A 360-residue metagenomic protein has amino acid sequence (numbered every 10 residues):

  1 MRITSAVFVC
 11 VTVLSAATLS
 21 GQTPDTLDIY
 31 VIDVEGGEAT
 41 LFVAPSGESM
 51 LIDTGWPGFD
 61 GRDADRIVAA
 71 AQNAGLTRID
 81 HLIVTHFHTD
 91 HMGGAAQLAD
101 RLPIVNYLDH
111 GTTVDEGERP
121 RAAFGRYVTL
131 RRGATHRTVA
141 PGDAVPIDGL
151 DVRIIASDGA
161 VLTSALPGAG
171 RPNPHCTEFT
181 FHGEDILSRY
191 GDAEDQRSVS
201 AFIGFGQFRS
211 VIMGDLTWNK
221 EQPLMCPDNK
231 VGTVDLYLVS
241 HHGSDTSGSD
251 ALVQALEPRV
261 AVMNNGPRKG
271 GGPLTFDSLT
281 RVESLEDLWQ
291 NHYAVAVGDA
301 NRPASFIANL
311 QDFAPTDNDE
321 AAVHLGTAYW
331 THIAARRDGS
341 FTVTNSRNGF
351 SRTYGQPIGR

Functional and structural regions predicted by a protein language model:
S5, L19-R360: Non-globular, low-confidence helical/coil segments that flank catalytic cores
A6-A17: Bacterial N-terminal signal peptides
